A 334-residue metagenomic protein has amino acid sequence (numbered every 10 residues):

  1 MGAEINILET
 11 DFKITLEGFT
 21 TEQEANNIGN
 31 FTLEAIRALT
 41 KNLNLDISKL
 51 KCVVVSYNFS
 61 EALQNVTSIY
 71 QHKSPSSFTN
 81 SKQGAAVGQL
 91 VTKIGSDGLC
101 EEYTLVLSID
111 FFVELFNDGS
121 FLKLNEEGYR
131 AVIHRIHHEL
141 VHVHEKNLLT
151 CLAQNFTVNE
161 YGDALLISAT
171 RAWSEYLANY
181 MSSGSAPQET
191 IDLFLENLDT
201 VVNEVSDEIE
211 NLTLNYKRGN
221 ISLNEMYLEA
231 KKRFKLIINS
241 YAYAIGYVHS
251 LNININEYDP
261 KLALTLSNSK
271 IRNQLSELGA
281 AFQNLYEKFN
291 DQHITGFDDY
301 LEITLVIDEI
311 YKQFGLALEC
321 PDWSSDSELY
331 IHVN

Functional and structural regions predicted by a protein language model:
G2-N30: Long, charge-dense tracts
T21-V53, Q71-S77: Zn2+-dependent metallopeptidase catalytic core
Q71-I133: Active-site scaffold of zinc-dependent metalloenzymes
E126, R130-A131, E145-E175: Post-HEXXH active-site segment of zinc metalloproteases
I136-E145: Active-site His/Glu-centered metal-binding helix of metallohydrolases
A178: Mixed-charge (Asp/Glu-Lys/Arg
S182-I209: Short helix/loop segments within enzyme catalytic domains that coordinate or immediately flank catalytic cofactors
V201-N334: Pan-zinc metallopeptidase signature
